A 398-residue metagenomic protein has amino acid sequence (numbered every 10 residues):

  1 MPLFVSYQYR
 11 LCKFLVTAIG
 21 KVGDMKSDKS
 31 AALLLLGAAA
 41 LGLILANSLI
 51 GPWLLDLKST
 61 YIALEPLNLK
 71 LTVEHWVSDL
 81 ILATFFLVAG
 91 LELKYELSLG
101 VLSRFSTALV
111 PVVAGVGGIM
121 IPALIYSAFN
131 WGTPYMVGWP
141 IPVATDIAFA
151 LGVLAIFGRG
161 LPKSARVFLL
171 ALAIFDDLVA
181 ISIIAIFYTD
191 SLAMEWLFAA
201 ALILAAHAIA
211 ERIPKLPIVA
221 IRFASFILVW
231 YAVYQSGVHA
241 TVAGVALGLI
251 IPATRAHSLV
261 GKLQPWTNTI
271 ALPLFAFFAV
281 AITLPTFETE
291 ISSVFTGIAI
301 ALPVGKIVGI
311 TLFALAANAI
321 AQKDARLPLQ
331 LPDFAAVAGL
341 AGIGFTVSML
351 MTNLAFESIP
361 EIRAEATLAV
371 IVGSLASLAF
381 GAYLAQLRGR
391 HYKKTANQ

Functional and structural regions predicted by a protein language model:
K26-S27, L43-N47, A63, I183 (+4 more regions): Predominantly late transmembrane helices and immediately cytosolic-facing juxtamembrane segments
L35-N47, L87, L91, P122 (+6 more regions): Hydrophobic core segments of alpha-helical transmembrane domains in multi-pass membrane transport and ion-translocation
A46-D56, L91-S103, P122-P140: Transmembrane alpha-helix boundary signature
H75-F86, P134-A148, S191-A201, H239-V245 (+1 more regions): Structural signature of hydrophobic alpha-helical transmembrane segments
G90-S103, L151-P162, A206-L216, P252-S258 (+2 more regions): C-terminal ends of transmembrane helices
L97-L124, A193-A206, P285-V308, L331-A335 (+1 more regions): Entry/N-cap segments of selected transmembrane alpha helices and their immediately preceding amphipathic helices
V110-L151, A299-A355, V372-L387: Transmembrane alpha-helices that form the ion-translocation and gating core of multi-pass ion transport proteins
G158-P252: Functional cores that coordinate and move charged inorganic groups
